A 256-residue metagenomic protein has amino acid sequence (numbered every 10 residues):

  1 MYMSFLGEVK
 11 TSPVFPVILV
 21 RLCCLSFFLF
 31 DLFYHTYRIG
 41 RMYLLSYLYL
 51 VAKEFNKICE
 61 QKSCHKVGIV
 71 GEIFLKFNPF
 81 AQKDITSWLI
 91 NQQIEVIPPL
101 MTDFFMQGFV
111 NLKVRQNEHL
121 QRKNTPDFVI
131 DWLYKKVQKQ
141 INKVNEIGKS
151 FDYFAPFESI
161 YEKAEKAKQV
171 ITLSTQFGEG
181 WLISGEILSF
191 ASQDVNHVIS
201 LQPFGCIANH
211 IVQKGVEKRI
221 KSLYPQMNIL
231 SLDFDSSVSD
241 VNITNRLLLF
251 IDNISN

Functional and structural regions predicted by a protein language model:
M1-N256: An N-terminal assembly and electron-transfer interface module characteristic of large anaerobic redox and radical
